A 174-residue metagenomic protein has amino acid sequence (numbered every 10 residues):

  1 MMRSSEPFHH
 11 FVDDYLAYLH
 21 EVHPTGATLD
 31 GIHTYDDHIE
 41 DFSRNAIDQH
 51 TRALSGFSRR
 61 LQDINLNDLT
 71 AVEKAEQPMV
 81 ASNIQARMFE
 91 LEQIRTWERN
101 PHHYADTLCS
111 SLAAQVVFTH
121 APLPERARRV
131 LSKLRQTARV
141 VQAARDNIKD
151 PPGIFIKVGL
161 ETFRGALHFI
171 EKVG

Functional and structural regions predicted by a protein language model:
M1-G174: Membrane-proximal, proline-rich intrinsically disordered regions
